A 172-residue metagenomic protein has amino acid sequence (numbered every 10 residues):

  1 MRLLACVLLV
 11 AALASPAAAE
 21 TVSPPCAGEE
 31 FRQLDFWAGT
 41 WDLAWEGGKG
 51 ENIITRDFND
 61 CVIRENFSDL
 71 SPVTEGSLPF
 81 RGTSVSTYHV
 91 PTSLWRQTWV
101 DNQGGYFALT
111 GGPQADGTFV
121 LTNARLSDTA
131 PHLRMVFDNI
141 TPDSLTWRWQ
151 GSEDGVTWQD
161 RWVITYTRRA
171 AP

Functional and structural regions predicted by a protein language model:
A5-A14: Bacterial N-terminal signal peptides
A19-P172: Hydrophobic small-molecule pocket/channel-lining residues, especially in calycin-type beta-barrels
